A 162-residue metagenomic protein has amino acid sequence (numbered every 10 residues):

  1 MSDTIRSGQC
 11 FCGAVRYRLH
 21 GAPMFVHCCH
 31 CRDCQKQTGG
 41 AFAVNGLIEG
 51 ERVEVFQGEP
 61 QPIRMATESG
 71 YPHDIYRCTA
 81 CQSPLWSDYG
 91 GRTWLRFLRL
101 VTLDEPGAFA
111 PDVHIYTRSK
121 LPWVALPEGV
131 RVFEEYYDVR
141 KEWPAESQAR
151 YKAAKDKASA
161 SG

Functional and structural regions predicted by a protein language model:
M1-Q9, A14-G162: A short Gly-Trp-Pro
